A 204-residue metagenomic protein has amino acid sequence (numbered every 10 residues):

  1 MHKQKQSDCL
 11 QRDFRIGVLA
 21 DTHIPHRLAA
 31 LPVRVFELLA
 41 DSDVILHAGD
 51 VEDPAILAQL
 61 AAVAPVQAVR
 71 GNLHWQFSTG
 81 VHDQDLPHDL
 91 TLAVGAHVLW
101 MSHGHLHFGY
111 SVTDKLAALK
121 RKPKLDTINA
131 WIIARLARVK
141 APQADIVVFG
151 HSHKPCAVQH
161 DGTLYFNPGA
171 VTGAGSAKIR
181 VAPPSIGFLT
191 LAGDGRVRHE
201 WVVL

Functional and structural regions predicted by a protein language model:
H2-D13, Q159-L204: Acidic, His/Gly-rich catalytic cores of divalent-metal-dependent hydrolytic chemistry
K3-C9, I16-V33, E37-A40, V51-L164 (+1 more regions): Conserved catalytic scaffold of divalent metal-dependent phosphoesterases
V44, A117-L119, A174, A192: Short, charged/polar low-complexity linear motifs in solvent-exposed/disordered segments
I45-V51: Active-site rim/loop-helix segments in enzyme catalytic domains that contact anionic ligands
